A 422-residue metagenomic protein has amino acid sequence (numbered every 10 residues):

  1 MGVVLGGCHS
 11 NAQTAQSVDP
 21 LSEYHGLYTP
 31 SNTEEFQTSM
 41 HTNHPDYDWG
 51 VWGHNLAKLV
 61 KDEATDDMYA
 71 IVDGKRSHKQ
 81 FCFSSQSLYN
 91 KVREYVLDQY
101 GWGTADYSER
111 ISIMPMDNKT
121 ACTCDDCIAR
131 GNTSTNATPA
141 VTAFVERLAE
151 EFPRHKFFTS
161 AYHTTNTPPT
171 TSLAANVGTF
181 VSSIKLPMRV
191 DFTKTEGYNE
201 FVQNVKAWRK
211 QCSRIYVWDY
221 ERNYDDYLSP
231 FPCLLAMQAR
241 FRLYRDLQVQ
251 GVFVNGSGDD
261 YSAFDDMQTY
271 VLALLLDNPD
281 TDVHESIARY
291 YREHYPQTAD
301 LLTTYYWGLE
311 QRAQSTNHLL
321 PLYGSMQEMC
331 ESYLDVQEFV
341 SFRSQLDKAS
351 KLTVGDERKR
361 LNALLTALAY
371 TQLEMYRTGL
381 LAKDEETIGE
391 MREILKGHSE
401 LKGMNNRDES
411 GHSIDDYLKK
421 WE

Functional and structural regions predicted by a protein language model:
M1-R154, F180, K206-P230: Feature activates predominantly on carbohydrate-active enzymes
S22-G26, N132-L148, A175-K194, Y244 (+1 more regions): Acidic, His- and aromatic-enriched active-site or binding-groove loops in soluble protein domains that engage sugars
T33, P115-K119, A161-T165, S183-K185 (+3 more regions): Active-site-proximal loop/turn and secondary-structure-junction residues that shape catalytic pockets, frequently
S87-N90, N199-D300, T304: Structured mid-domain segments that build the active-site/substrate or prosthetic-cofactor binding neighborhood
R93-Y100, T142-A149, F201-R209, M237-F241 (+3 more regions): Generic structural signal for well-ordered alpha-helices, preferentially at hydrophobic/aromatic core positions
F158-M188, L228-A236, Y261-T269: Substrate-binding cleft/loops of secretory-pathway carbohydrate-active enzymes
N166-N176, V181, K185-N223: Glycoside hydrolase catalytic-domain groove-lining segments
L275-E422: Catalytic domains of carbohydrate-active enzymes that cleave complex glycans
